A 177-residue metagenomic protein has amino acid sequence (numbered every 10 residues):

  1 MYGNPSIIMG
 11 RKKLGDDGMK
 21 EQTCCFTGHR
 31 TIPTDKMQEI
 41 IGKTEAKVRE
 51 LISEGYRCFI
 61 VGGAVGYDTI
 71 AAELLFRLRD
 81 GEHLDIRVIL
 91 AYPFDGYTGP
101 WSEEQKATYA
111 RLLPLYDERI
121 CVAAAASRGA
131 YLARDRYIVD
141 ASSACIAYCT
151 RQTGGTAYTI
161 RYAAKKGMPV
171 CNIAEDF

Functional and structural regions predicted by a protein language model:
Y2-G18: Short, Lys/Arg-enriched N-terminal segments with co-localized hydrophobic residues within the first ~10-30 amino acids
L14, G18-F177: Acidic/glycine-enriched connector segments
